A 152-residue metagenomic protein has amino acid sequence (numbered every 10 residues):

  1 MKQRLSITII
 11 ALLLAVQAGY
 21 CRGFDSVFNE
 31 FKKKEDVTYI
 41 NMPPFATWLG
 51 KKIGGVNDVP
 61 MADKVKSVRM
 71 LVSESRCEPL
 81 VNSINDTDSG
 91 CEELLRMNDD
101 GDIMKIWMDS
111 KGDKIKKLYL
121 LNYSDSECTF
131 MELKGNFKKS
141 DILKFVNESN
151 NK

Functional and structural regions predicted by a protein language model:
M1-V27: Bacterial Sec-dependent N-terminal signal peptides
F24-E78: Early exported N-terminus immediately downstream of N-terminal targeting peptides
K34-V37, P43, D63-V65, S89 (+3 more regions): Extracytoplasmic
K66-G112: Mid-chain, structured segments of secreted extracytoplasmic proteins
W107-K138: A short, solvent-exposed beta-edge/loop patch
T129, I142-V146: Flexible, solvent-exposed short loops/turns enriched in glycine
V146-K152: A recognition module on extended beta-rich or small alphabeta surfaces enriched in W/G with H and D/E
